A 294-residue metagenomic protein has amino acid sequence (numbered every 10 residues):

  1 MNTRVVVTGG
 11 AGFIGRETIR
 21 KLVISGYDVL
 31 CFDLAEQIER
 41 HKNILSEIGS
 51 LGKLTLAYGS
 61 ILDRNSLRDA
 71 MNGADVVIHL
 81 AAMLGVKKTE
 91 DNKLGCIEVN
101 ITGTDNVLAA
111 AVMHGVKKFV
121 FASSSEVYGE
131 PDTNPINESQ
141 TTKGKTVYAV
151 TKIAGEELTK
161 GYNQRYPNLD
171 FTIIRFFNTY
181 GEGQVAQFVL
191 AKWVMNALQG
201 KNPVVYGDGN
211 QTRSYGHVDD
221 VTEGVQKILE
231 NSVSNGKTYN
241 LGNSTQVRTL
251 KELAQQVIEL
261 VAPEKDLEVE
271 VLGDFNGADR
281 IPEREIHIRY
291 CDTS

Functional and structural regions predicted by a protein language model:
M1-V76: N-terminal Rossmann/SDR dinucleotide-binding element
L62, D91, V99-T102, S139 (+6 more regions): Residue-level signal for the nucleotide or nucleotide-sugar donor/cofactor binding architecture
L62, V127-Y128, T179-G181, V221 (+1 more regions): Conserved sequence/active-site signature of Rossmann-fold short-chain dehydrogenase/reductase
A81-L84, S123: Conserved NAD(P)H cofactor-binding loop of Rossmann-fold oxidoreductase domains
D91-L94, E98-N106, M113, K117-K118 (+3 more regions): Catalytic helix-loop patch of NAD(P)-dependent Rossmann-fold dehydrogenases
A197-S294: C-terminal substrate-binding subdomain of Rossmann-fold SDR/epimerase-dehydratase oxidoreductases
